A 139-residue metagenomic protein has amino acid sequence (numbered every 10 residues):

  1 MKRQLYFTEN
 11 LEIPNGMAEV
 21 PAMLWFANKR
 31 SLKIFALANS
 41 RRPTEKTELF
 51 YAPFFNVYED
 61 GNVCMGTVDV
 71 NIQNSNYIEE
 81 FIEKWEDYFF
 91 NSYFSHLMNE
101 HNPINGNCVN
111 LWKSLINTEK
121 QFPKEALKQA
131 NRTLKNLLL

Functional and structural regions predicted by a protein language model:
M1-I72: Compact alpha/beta protein-protein interaction domains typified by the UBC
E45-L139: Domain-scale recognition of soluble eukaryotic interaction modules
